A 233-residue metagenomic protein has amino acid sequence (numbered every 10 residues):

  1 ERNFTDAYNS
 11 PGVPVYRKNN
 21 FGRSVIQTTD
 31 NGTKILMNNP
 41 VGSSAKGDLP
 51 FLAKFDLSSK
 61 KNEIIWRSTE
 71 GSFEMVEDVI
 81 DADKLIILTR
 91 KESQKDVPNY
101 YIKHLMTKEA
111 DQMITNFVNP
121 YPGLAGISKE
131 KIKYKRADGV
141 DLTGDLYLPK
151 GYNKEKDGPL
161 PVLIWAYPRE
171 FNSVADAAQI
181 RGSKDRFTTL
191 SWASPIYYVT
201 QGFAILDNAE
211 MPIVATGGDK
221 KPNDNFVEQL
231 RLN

Functional and structural regions predicted by a protein language model:
E1-A110, N116-I127, D141, A178-Q179: Beta-propeller folds
E77-N233: Serine-hydrolase catalytic core recognition
